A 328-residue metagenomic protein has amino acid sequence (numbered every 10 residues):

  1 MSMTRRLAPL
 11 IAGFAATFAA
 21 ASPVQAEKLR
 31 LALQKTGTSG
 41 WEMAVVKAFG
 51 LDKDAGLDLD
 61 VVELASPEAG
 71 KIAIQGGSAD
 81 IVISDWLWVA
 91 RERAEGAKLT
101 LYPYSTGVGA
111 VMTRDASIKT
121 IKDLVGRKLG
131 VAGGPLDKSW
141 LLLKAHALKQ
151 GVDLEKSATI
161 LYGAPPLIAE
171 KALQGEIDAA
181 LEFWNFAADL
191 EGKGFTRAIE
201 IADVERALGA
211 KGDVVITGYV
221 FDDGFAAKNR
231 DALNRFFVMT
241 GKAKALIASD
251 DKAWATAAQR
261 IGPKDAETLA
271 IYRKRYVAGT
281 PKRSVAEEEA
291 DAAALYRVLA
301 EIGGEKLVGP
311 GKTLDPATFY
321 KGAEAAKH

Functional and structural regions predicted by a protein language model:
M1-I11: Bacterial N-terminal signal peptides that target proteins for export
P9-A19: Bacterial N-terminal signal peptides
A20-A26: Sec/Tat signal peptide C-region and signal peptidase I cleavage site
E27-E155, T159-Y162, K171-Q174, D178-W184 (+1 more regions): Short, glycine-/small- and polar/acidic-enriched structural segments that line small-molecule recognition paths
G50, D54, A202-G212, A278-E288: Short, solvent-exposed loop/beta-turn-alpha elements that line the ligand-binding surface or hinge of extracytoplasmic
W86-W88, P166-Q259: Pocket-lining segment of extracytoplasmic ligand-binding domains
A226-E305: Secondary-structure end/capping motifs
A293-H328: Conserved C-terminal helix/tail region of periplasmic/extracytoplasmic solute-binding proteins
